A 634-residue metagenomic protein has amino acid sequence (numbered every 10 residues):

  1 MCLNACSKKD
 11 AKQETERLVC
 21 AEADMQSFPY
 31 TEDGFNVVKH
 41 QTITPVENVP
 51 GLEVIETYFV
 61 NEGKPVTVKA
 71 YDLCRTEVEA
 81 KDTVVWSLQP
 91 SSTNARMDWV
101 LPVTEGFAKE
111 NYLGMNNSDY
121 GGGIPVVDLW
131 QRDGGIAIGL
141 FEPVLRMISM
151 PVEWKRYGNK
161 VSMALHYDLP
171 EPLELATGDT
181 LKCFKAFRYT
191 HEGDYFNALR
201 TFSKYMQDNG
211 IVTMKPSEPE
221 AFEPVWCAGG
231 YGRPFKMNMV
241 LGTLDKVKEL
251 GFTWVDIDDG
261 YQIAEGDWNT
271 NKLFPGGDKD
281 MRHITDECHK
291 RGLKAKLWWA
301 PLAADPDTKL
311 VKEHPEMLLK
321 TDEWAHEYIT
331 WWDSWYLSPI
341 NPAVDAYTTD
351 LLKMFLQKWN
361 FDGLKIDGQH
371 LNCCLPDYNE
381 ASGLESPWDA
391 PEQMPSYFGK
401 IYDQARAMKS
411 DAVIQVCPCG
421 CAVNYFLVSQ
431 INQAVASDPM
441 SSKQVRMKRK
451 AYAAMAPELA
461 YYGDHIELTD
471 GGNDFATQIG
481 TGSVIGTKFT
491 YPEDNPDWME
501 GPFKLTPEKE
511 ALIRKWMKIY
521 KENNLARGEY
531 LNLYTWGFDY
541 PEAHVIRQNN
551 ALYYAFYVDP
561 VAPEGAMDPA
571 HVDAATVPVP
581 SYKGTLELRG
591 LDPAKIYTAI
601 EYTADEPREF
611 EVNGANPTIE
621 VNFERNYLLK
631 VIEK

Functional and structural regions predicted by a protein language model:
E16-R156, Y597-A604, P617: Polysaccharide-binding surfaces and accessory modules of carbohydrate-active proteins
P172-E192, E624-I632: Short Pro-Gly-centered flexible turn/kink motifs
D179, C183, F398-P607, T618 (+1 more regions): Active-site-proximal substrate-binding groove within the catalytic cores of carbohydrate-active enzymes
G193-V212, C227, W254-D256, G277-T330 (+1 more regions): Glycine-rich, aromatic-flanked loop segments that form ligand/cofactor-binding clefts across common enzyme folds
P216, A221-V225, G232-P234, L297-K358 (+1 more regions): Active-site-adjacent "subsite" loops/lids of carbohydrate-active enzymes
F222-N238, A264-D278, T330-T349, A381-P395: The substrate-binding groove and active-site-proximal loops of carbohydrate-active enzymes, especially glycoside
M239-Y261, K358-N360: Catalytic domains of carbohydrate-active enzymes, especially glycoside hydrolases
F610-K634: C-terminal beta-strand-rich structural cap/linker in extracellular carbohydrate-active enzymes
